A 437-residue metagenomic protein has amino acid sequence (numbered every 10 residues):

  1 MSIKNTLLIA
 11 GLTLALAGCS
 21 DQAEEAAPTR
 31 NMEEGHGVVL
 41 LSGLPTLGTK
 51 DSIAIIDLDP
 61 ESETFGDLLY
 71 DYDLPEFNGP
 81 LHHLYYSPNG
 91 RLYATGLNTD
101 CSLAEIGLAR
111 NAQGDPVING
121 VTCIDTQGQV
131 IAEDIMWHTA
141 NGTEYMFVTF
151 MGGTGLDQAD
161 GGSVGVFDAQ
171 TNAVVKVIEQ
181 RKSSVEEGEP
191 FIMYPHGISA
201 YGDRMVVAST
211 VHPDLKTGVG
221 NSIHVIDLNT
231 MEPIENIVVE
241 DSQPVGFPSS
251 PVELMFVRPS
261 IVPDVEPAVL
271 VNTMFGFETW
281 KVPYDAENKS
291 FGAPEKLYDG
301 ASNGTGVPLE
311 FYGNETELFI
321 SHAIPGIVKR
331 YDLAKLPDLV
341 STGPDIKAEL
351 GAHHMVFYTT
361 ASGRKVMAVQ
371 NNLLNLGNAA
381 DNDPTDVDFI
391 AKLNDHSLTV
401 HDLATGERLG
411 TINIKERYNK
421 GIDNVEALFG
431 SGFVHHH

Functional and structural regions predicted by a protein language model:
M1-L7: Bacterial N-terminal signal peptides that target proteins for export
L16-G18: C-terminal motif of bacterial Sec signal peptides marking the signal peptidase cleavage site
A23-H437: Predominantly soluble domains enriched in secretory-pathway, periplasmic, or organellar proteins
